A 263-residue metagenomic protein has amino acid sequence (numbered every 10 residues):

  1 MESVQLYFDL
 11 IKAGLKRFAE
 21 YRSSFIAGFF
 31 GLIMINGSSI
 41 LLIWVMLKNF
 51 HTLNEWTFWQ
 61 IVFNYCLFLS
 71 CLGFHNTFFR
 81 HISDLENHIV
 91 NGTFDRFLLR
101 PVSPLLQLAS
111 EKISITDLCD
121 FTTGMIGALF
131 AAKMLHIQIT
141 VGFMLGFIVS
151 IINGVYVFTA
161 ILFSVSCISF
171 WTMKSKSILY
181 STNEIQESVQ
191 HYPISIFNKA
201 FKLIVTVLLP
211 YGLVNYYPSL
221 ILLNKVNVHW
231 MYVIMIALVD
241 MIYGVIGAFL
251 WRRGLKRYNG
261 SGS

Functional and structural regions predicted by a protein language model:
M1-S263: Hydrophobic transmembrane alpha-helices and immediately adjacent juxtamembrane helices of multi-pass inner-membrane
